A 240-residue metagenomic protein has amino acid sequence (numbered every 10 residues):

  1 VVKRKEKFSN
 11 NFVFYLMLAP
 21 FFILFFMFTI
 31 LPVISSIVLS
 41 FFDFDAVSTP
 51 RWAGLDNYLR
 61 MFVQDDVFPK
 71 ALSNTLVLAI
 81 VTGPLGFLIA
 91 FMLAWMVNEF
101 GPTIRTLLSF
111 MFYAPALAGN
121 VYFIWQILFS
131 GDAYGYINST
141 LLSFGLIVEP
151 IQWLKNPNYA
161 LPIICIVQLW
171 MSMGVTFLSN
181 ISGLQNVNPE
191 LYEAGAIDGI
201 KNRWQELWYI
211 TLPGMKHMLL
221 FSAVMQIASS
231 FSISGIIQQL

Functional and structural regions predicted by a protein language model:
V1-K3: N-terminal Lys/Arg-rich, disordered targeting/topogenic segments
E6-L240: A structural signal for multi-pass alpha-helical bundles of membrane permease subunits that mediate small-molecule
